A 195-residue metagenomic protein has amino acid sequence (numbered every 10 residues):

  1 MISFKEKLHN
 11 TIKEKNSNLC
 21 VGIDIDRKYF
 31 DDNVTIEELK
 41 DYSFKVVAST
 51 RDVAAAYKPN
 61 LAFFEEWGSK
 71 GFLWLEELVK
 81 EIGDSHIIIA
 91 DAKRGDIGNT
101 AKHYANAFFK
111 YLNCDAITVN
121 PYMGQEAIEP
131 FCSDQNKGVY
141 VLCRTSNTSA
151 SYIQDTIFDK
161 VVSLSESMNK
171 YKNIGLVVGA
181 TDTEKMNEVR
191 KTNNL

Functional and structural regions predicted by a protein language model:
M1-I89, T156: Conserved N-terminal beta1-alpha1 strand-loop-helix module at the mouth
K5, S43-V47, L75-V79, A105 (+4 more regions): Generic structural signal for well-ordered alpha-helices, preferentially at hydrophobic/aromatic core positions
T11, S49, V53, S85 (+4 more regions): Change "in soluble alpha/beta enzymes" to "in soluble alpha/beta proteins
K15-L19, V53-A55, D84-H86, D115 (+3 more regions): Short, well-ordered coil/turn segments that N-cap beta-strands
D26-R27, D96-D182: Conserved anion-binding
I36, S133-Q135, T156-I157, R190-L195: Short, solvent-exposed amphipathic alpha-helical segments in soluble enzyme and RNA/protein-processing domains
D91-K93: Substrate-binding cleft of extracellular glycoside hydrolase catalytic domains
L176, A180-L195: A C-terminal functional module that forms or caps the active site or interfaces directly with catalytic machinery
